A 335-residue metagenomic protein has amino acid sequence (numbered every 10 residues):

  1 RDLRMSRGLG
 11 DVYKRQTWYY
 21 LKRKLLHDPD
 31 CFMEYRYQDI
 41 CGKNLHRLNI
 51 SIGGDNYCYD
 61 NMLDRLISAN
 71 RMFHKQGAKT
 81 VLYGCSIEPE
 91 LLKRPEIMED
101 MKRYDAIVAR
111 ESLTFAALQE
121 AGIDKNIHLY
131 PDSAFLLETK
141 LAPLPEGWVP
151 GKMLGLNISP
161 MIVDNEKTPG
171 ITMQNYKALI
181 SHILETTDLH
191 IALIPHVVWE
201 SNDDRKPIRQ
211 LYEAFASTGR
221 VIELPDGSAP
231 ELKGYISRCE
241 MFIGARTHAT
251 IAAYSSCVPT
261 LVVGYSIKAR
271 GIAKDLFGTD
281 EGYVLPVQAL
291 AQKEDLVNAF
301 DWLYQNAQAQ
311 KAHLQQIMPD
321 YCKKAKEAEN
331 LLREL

Functional and structural regions predicted by a protein language model:
R1, S6-R7, D11-L335: Active-site anion-handling motifs in enzyme catalytic cores
